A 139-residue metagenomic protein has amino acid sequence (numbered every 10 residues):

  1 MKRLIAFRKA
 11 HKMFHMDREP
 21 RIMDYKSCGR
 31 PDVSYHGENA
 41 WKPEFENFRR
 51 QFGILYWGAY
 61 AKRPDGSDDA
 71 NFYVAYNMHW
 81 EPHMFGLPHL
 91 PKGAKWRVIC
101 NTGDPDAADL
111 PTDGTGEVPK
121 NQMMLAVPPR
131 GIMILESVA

Functional and structural regions predicted by a protein language model:
M1-A139: Carbohydrate-interacting/catalytic domains
